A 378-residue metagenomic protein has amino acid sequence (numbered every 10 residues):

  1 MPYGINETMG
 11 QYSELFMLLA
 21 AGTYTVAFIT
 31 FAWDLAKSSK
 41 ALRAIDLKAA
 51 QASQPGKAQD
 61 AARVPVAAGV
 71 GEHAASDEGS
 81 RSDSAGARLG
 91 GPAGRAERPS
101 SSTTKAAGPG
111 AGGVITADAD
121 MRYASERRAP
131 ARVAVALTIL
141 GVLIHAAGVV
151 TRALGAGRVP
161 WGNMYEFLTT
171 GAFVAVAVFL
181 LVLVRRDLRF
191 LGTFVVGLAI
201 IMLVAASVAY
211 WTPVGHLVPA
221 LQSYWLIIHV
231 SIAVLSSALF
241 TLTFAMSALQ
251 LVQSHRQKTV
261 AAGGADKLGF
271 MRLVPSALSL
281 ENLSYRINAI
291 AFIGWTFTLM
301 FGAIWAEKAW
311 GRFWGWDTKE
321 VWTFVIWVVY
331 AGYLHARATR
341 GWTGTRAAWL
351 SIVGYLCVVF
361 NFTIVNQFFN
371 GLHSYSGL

Functional and structural regions predicted by a protein language model:
M1-G311, G315-L378: Polytopic transmembrane helical bundles with strong interfacial aromatic enrichment
